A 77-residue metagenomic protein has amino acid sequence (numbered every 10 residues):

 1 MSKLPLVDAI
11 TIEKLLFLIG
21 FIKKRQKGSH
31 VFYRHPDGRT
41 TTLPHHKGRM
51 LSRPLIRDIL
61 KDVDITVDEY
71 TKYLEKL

Functional and structural regions predicted by a protein language model:
M1-H30, R34-L77: Basic nucleic-acid-binding interfaces
